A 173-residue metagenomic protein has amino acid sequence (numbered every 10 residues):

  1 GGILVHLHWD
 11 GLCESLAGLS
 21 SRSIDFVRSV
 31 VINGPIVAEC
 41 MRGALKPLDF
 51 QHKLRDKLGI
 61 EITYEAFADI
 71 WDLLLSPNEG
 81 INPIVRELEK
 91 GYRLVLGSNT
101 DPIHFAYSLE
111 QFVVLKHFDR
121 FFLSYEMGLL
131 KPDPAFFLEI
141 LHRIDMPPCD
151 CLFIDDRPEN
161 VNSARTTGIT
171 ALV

Functional and structural regions predicted by a protein language model:
G1, H6, V95-N99, D155: Short beta-strand segments
G1-I32, K57-I60, T166-T167: Active-site neighborhood of HAD-like aspartate-dependent phosphohydrolases
D25-L58: Short, surface-exposed acidic-centric catalytic microdomains
L48, D56, I62-V95, A106 (+1 more regions): Short, acidic loop-to-helix structural element flanking the phosphoryl-transfer center in phosphate-processing enzymes
P102-C151, P158: Substrate-recognition "cap/lid" segment bordering the active-site pocket of phosphatases
F118-R120, T170-V173: Short hydrophobic/aromatic-enriched beta-strand-loop microsegments
F136, D156-I169: Acidic, divalent-metal-coordinating active-site segment for phosphoryl/phosphodiester hydrolysis, typified by short
